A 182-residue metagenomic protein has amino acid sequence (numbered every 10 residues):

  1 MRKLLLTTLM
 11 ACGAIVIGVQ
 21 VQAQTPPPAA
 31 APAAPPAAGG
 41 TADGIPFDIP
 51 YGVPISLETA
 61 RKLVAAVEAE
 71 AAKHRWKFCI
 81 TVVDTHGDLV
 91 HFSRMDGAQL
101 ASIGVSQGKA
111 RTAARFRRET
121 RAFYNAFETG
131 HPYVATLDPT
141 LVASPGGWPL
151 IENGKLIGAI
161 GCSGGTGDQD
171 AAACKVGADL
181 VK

Functional and structural regions predicted by a protein language model:
M1-L4: Positively charged n-region of N-terminal signal peptides that target proteins for export
T7-I17: Bacterial N-terminal signal peptides
M10-A11, V21, P26-P27: Cleavable N-terminal signal peptides
G18-V19, G104: Residue-level signature of transmembrane alpha-helix interfaces in integral membrane proteins
Q24-K182: Flexible, solvent-exposed loop/hinge segments and secondary-structure transition points
